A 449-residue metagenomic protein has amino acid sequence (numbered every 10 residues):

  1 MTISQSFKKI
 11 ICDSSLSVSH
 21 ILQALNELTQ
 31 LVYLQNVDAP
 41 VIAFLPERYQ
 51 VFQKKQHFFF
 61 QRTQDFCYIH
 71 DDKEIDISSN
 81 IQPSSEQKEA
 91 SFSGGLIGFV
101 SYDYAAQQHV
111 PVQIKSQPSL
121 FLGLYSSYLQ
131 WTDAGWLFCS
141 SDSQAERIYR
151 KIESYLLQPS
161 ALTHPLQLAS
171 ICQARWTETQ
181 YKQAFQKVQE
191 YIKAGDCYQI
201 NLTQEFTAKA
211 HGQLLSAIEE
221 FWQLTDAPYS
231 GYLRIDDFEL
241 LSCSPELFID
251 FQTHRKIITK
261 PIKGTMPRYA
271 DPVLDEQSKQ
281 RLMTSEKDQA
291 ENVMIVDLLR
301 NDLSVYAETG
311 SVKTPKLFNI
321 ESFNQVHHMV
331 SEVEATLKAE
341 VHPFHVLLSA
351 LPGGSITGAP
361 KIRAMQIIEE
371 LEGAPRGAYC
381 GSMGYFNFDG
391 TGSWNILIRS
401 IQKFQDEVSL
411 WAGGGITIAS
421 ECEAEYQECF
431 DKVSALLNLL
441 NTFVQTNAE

Functional and structural regions predicted by a protein language model:
M1-E449: Extended alpha-helical targeting/anchoring segments, especially N-terminal organellar/secretory targeting helices
